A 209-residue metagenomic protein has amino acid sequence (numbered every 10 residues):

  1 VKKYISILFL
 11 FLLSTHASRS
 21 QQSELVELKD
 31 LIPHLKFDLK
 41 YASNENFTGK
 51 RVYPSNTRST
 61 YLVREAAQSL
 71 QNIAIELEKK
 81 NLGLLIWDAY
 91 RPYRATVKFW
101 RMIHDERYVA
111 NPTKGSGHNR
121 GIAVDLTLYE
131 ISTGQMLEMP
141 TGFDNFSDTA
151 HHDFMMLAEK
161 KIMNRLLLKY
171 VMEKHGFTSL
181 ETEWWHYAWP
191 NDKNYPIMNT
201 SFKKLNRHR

Functional and structural regions predicted by a protein language model:
Y4-S14: Sec-dependent N-terminal signal peptides
L12-L13, K98, P196: Alpha-helical transmembrane segments and their juxtamembrane interfaces
R19-W87, R101-T182, P190-R209: Extracytoplasmic cell-surface/polysaccharide-interacting catalytic and binding patches
Y93-T96, Y187-N194: Beta-rich nucleic-acid/ligand-interaction surfaces
